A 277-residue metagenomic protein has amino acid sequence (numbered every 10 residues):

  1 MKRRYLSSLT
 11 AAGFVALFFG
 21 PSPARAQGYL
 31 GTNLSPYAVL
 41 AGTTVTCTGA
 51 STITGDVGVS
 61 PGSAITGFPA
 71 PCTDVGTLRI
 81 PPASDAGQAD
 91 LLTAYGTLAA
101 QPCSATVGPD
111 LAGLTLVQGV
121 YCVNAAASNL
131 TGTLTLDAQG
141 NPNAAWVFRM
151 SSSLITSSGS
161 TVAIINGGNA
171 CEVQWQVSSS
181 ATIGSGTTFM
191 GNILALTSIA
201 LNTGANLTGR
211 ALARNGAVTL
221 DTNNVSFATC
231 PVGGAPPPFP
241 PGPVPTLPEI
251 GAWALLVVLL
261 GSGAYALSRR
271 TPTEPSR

Functional and structural regions predicted by a protein language model:
M1-A11, I250: Bacterial N-terminal signal peptides that target proteins for export
R4-Y5, F19, F227, Y265: Intrinsic disorder/low-complexity segments
L9-T10, A24, R270: Serine/proline-rich low-complexity intrinsically disordered segments, especially terminal tails, linkers
T10-F18, V257, G261-S262: Bacterial N-terminal signal peptides
G20-P238: Solvent-exposed adhesion/ligand-recognition segments of exported proteins
C230-A254: Short, threonine-centered small-residue motifs that mark membrane-proximal processing/anchoring sites and TM-junction
E249-R270: A cross-kingdom C-terminal cell-surface attachment/processing module
P272-R277: Cytoplasmic C-terminal tails of single-pass
